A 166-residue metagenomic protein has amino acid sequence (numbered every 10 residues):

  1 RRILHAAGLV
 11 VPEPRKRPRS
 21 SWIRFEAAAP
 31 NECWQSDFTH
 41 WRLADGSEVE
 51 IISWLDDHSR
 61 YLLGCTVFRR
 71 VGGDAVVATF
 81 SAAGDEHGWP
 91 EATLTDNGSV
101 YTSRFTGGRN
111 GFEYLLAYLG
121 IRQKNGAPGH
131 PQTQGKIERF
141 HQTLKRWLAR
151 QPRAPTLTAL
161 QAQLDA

Functional and structural regions predicted by a protein language model:
R1-F38, N110: Basic, flexible linker segments flanking DNA-binding modules in nucleic acid-interacting mobile-element proteins
L4, D37, W54, R60 (+6 more regions): Mobile genetic element proteins and their domesticated derivatives, centered on retroelements and DNA transposons
I23-A28, A44, R104, P131-Q132 (+1 more regions): Conserved, non-catalytic sequence blocks in retroelement Pol enzymes and Pol-derived host proteins
S36-L63, G73: An active-site-proximal beta-strand-loop segment
S47, C65-A92, S99: Active-site beta-loop-alpha junctions of metal-dependent nucleic acid enzymes, especially the RNase H-like/DDE
L94-R109, P128-Q134: Acidic, metal-coordinating catalytic cores used for nucleic-acid/nucleotide bond scission and strand-transfer chemistry
F112-A166: Charged alpha-helix within mobile-element recombinases
